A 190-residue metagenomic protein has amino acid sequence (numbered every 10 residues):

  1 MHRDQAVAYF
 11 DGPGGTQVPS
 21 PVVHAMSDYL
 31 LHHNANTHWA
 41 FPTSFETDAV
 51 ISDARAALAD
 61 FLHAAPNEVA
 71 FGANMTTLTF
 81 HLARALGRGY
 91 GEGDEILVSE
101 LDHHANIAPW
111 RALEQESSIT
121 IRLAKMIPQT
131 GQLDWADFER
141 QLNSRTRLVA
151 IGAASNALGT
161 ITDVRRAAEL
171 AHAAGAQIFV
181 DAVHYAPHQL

Functional and structural regions predicted by a protein language model:
M1-L190: Pyridoxal 5′-phosphate
